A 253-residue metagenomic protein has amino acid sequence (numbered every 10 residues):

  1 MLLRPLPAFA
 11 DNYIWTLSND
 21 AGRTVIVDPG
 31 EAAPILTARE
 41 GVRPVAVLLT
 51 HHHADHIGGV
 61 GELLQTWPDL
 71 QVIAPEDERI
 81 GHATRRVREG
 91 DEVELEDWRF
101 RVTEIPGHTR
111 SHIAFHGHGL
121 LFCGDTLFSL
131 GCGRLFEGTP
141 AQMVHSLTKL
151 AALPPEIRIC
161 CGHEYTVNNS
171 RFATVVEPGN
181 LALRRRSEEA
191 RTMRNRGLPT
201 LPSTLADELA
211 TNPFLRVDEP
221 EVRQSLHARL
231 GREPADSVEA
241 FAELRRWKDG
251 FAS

Functional and structural regions predicted by a protein language model:
M1-V42, I113-F128: Conserved beta-strand hairpin/beta-sheet module of binuclear metal-dependent hydrolase folds, prominently
F9-D11, R23-T24, E31-V102, R185 (+1 more regions): Active-site HxH/HxHxD metal-binding segment of metal-dependent hydrolases
L17, D28, H51, L63 (+6 more regions): Divalent metal-coordination and catalytic microenvironments
P29-E31, H52, D77-E78, H108-T109 (+4 more regions): Active-site metal-binding loops of divalent metal-dependent hydrolases
V47-I57, E104-R110, C160-T166: Histidine-centered catalytic micro-motifs
G58-G59, L63, A114-F115, C132 (+1 more regions): Active-site-flanking alpha-helical
G131-I157: Active-site-adjacent loop/tail segments of enzyme domains
T148-R158, V167-S253: Accessory terminal helices/loops
